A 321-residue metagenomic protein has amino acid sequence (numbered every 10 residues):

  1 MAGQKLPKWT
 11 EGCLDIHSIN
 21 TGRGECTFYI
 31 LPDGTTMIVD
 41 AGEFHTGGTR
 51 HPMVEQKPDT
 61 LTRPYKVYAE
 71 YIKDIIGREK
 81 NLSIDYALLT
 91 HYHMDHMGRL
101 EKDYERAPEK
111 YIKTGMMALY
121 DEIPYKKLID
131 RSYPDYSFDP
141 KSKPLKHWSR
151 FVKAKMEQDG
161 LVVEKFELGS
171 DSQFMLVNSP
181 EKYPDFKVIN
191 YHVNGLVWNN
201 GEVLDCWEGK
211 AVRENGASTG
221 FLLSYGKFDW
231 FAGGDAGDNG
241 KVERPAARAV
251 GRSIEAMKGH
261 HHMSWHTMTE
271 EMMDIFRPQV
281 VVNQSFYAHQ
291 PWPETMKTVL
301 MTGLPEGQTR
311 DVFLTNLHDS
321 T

Functional and structural regions predicted by a protein language model:
M1-D15, T21, Y71-D74, E79-Y86 (+2 more regions): Flexible, acidic/histidine-containing loops and adjacent segments that form or flank the divalent-metal
S18-Y120, N194-T298: Active-site-proximal loop/helix segments of hydrolase catalytic cores
